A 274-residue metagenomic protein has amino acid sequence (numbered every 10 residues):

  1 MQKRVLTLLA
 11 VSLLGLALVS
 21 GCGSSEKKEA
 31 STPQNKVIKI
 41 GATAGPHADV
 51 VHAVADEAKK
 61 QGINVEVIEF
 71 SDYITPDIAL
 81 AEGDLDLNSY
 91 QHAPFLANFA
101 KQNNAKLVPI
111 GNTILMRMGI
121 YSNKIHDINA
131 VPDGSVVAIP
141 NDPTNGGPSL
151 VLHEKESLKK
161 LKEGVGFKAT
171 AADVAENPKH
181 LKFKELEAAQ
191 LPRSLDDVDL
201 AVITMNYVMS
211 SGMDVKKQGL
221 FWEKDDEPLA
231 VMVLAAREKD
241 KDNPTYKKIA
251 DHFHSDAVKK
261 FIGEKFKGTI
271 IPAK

Functional and structural regions predicted by a protein language model:
V19-P33: Bacterial lipoprotein signal-peptidase II cleavage site
P33-G45, I63-E69, V136-V137: Short, well-ordered beta-strand elements
I68-I78, G166-R193: Short helix-initiation/N-cap motifs at beta->coil->alpha
A81-Q91, S135, L158, K179-K182 (+1 more regions): Alpha-to-beta junction loops
N98-I110, K124-I125, D197, V202 (+1 more regions): Ligand-binding "clamshell"
I110-K159, K259: A conserved helix-loop-strand patch within extracytoplasmic ligand-binding domains of the periplasmic binding
R117-I128, A230-N243: A bilobed periplasmic-binding-protein/Venus flytrap-type ligand-binding module shared by bacterial periplasmic
N145-E154, F253-A273: Periplasmic-binding protein-like
